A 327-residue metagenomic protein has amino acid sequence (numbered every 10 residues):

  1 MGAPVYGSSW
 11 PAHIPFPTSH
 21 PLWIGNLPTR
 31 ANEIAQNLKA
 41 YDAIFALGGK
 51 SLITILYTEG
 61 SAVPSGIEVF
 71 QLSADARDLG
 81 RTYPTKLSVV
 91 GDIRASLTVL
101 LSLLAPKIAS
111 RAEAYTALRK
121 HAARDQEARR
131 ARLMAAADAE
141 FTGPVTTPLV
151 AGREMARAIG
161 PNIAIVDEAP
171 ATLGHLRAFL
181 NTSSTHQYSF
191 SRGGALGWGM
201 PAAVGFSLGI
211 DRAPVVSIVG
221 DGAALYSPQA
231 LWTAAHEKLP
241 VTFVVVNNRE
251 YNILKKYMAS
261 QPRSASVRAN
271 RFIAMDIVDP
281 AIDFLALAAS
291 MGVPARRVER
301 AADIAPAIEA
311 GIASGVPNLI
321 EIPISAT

Functional and structural regions predicted by a protein language model:
M1-P11, G160-I163: Redox- and metal-dependent alpha/beta enzyme cores, enriched for Fe-S-associated oxidoreductases and cofactor-handling
P4-S9, F70-S73, F243-V246: Short internal beta-strands
Y6-H20, N181, R212: Conserved catalytic cysteine-centered active-site region of acyl-thioester-dependent Claisen-condensing enzymes
P11-H121: Glycine-rich, acidic loop regions that bind phosphate or pyrophosphate groups
P15-N26, I44-A46, L133-F141, H186-S191 (+2 more regions): Short, basic, glycine/proline-bearing loop/turn elements
T29, A35-A40, G80-T82, S88-V90 (+2 more regions): Thiamine diphosphate
F45-A46, Q71, D167, S217 (+1 more regions): Redox-cofactor binding/interface segments in oxidoreductases and associated redox assembly factors
A123-S207: Active-site diphosphate/adenylate-binding microenvironment
